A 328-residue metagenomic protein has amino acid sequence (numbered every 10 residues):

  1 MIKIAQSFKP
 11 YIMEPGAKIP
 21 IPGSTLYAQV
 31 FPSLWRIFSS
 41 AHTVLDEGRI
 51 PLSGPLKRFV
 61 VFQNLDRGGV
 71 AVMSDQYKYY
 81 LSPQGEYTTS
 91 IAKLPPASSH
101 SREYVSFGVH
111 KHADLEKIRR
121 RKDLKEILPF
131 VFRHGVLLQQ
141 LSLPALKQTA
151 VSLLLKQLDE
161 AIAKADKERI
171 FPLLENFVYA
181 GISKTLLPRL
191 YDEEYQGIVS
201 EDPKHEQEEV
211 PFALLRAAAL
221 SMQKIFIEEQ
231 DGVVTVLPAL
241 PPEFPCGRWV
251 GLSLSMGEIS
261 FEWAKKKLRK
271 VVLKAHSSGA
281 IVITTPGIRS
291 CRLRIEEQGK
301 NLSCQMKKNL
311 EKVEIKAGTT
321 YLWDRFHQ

Functional and structural regions predicted by a protein language model:
M1-L94, S98, Y104, A150 (+3 more regions): Non-catalytic C-terminal accessory modules of carbohydrate-active enzymes
P83-S152: Eukaryotic non-catalytic protein-interaction modules, chiefly N-terminal intrinsically disordered
